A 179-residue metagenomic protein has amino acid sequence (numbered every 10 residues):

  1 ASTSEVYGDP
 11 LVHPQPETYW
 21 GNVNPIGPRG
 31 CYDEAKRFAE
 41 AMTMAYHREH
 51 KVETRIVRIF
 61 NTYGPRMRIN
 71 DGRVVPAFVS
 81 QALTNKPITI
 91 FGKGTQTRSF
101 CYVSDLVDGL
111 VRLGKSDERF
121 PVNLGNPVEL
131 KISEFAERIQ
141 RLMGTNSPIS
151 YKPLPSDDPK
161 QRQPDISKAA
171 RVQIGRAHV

Functional and structural regions predicted by a protein language model:
A1-S2, V57, F78: Hydrophobic structural elements of the Rossmann-like NAD(P)H-binding subdomain that define the short-chain
T3-G8, N61-M67, T95, E129: Active-site proximal helix/loop that lines the substrate pocket of Rossmann-like NAD(P)-dependent oxidoreductase domains
E5-I56, R68-D71: Catalytic helix-loop patch of NAD(P)-dependent Rossmann-fold dehydrogenases
P16, N61, P76, S80-R176: C-terminal substrate-binding subdomain of Rossmann-fold SDR/epimerase-dehydratase oxidoreductases
M67-R68, P159: Acidic pyrophosphate-coordinating catalytic loop
